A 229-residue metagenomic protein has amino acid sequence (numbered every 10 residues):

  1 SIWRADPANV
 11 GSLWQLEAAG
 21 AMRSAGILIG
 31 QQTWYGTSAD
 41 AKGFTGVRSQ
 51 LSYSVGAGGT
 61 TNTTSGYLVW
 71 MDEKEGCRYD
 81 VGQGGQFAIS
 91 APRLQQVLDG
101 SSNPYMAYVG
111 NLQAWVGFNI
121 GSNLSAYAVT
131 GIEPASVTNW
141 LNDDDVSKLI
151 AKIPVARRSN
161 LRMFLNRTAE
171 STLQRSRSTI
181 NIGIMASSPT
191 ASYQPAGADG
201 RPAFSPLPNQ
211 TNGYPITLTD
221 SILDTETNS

Functional and structural regions predicted by a protein language model:
S1-S229: Core alpha/beta structural scaffold of self-assembling particle/tube/pore-forming proteins
